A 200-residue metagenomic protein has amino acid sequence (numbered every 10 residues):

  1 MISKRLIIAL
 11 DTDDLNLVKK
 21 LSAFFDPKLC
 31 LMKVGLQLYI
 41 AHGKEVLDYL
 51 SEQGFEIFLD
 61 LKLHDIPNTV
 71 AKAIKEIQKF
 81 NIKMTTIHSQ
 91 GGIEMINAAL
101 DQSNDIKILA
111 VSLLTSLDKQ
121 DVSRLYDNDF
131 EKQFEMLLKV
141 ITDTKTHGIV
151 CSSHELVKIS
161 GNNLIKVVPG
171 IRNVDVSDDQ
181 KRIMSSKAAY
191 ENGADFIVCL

Functional and structural regions predicted by a protein language model:
M1-K20, V157-G161, D178: N-terminal amphipathic alpha-helix/helix-capping segment at the start of soluble metabolic enzymes
I2-S3, D65, T69-V157, N163 (+1 more regions): Conserved anion-binding
R5-I7, C30-K33, E56-F58, K83-T86 (+4 more regions): Structural preference for beta-strand elements that scaffold enzyme active sites
I8, M32, K62, T85 (+3 more regions): Conserved, mostly hydrophobic/aromatic
L10-S51, P67-T69, C151-S153: Conserved alpha/beta-domain cores
P27, Q53, F80, T144 (+1 more regions): Structural motif
K44, D48, A71-K72, F130-E135 (+1 more regions): Charged helix-capping and loop-helix junction motifs
T86-M95, R182-L200: Glycine-rich phosphate-binding active-site loops on the catalytic face of alpha/beta enzymes
